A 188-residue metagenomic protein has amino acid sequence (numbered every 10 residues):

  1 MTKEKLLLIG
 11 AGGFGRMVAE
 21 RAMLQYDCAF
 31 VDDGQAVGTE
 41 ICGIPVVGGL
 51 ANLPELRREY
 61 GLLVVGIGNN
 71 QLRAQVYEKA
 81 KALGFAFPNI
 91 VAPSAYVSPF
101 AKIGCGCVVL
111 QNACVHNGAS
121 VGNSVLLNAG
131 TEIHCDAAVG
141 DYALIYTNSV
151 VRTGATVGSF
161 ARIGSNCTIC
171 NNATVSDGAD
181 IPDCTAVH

Functional and structural regions predicted by a protein language model:
M1-R57, F160: Hydrophobic, well-ordered beta-alpha structural blocks that scaffold small-molecule cofactor pockets
G10, V64-G68, C135, N171: Small/polar loops that bind or transfer phosphate-bearing groups
A11, D33-G34, G49-L50, I67 (+3 more regions): Fold-independent oxyanion-binding glycine-rich loops and adjacent beta-strand/coil segments at enzyme active sites
G13, Q71-L72, K102: Short alpha-helical
A19-A22, Q75-K79, V121: Short amphipathic alpha-helical segments
C28-A29, V64, G106, S124: Structural motif
V37-Y96: Phosphate-bearing ligand-interacting subdomains that bind or position ATP/ADP/UDP/GDP/NAD(P) or nucleotide-linked
N89-H188: Structural signal for interior beta-strand "rungs" in well-ordered beta-sheet cores of soluble enzyme domains
